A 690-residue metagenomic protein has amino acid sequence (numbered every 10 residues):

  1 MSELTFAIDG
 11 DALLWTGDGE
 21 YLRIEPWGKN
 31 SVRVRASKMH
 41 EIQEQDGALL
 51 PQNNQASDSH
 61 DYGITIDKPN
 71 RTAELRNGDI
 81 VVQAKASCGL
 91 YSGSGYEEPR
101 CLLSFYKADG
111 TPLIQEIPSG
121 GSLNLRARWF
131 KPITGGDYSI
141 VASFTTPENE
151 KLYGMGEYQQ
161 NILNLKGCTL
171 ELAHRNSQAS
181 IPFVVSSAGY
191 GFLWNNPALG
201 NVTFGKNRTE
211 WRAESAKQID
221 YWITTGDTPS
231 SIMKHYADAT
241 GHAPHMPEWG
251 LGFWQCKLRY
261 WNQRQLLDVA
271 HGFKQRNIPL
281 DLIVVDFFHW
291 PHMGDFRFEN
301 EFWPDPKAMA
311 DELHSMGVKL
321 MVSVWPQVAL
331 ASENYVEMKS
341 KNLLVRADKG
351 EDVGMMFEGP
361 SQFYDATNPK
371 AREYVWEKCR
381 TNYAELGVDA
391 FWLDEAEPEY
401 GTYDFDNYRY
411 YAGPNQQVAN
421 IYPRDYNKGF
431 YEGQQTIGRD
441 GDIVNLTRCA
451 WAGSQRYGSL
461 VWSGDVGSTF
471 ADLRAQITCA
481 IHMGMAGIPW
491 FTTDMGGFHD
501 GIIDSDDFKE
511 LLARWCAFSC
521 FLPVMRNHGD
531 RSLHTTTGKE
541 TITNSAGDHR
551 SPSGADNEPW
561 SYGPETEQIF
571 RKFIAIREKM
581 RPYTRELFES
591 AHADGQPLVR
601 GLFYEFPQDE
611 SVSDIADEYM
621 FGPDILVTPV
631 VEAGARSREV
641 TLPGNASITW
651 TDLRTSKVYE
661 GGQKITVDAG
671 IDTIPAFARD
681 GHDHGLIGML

Functional and structural regions predicted by a protein language model:
M1-G250, C256-L258, Q263-H271, L282 (+7 more regions): N-terminal accessory segment at the very beginning of proteins
I8-G10, L14, D18-G19, E25 (+5 more regions): Carbohydrate-binding surfaces of carbohydrate-active enzymes
D11, Y21, T169-L172, A179-I181 (+13 more regions): Generic recognition of flexible, low-complexity loop/linker segments
I24, F183, F273, L313 (+7 more regions): Conserved, mostly hydrophobic/aromatic
S31, T72, V81, P182-F183 (+21 more regions): Beta-sheet entry/capping signal
M39, A48-L49, E116, P279-E567 (+1 more regions): Aromatic- and carboxylate-enriched substrate-binding clefts and catalytic-loop regions of carbohydrate-active enzymes
M39, G89, A188-Y190, P197-L199 (+21 more regions): Short, glycine-/Ser/Thr-/acidic-enriched flexible segments
E44-G63, R346, T651-T673: Solvent-exposed beta-strand/loop surfaces of large extracellular or lumenal domains
